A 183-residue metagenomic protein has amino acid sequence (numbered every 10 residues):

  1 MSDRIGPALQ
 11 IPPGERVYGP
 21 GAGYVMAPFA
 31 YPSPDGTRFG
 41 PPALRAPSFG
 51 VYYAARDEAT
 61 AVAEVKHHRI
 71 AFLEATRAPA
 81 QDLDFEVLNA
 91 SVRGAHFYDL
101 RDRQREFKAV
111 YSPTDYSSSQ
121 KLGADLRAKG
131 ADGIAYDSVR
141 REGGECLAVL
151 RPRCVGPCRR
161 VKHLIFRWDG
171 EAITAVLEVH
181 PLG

Functional and structural regions predicted by a protein language model:
M1-R45, R56, H67-G183: Active-site and NAD+-binding cores of ADP-ribose-processing enzymes
G50-A54: A short, exposed loop/beta-hairpin motif centered on an aromatic-Gly-Thr core
